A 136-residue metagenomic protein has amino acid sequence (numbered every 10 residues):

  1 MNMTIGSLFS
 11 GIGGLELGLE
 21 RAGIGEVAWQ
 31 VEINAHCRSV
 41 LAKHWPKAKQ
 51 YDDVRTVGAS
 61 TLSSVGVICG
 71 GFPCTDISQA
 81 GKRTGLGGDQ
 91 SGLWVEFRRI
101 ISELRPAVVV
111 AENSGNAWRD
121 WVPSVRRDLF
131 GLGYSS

Functional and structural regions predicted by a protein language model:
M1-S136: Conserved active-site and SAM-binding loop architecture of S-adenosyl-L-methionine-dependent nucleic-acid
